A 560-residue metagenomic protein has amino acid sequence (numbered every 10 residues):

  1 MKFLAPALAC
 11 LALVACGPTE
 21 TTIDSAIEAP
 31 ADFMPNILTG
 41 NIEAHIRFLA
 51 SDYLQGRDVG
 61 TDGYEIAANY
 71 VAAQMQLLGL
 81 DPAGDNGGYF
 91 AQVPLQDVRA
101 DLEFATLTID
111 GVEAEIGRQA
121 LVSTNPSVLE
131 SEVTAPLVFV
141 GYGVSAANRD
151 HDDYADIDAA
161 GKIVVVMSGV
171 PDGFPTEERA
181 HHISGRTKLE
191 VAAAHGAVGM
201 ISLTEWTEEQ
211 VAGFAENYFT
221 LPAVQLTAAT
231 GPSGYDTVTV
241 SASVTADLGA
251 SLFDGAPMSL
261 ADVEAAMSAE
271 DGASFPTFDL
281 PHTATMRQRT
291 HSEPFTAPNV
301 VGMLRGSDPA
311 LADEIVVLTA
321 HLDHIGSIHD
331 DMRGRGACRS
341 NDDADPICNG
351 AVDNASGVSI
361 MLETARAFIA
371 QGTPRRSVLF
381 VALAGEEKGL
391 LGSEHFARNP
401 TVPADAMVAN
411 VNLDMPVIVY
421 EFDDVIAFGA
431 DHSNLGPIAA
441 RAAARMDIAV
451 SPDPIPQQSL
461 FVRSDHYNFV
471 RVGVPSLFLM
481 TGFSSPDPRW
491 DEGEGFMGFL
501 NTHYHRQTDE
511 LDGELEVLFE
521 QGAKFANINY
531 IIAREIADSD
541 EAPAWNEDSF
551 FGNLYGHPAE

Functional and structural regions predicted by a protein language model:
V14-A15: C-terminal motif of bacterial Sec signal peptides marking the signal peptidase cleavage site
E28-N36, D52-D62, L77, P94 (+12 more regions): Second-shell loop/turn segments in exported
E28-P30, D110-D152, D156, S233-G350 (+3 more regions): Soluble metallo-hydrolase cores and metallopeptidase-like ectodomains found primarily in the secretory/periplasmic
D32, I37, N41-A44, F48 (+14 more regions): Extracytoplasmic/secreted proteins, especially bacterial periplasmic and envelope-associated proteins
I37-A83, T108, Q119, D156-D158 (+4 more regions): Catalytic-core environment of secreted peptidases
D52-P171, L280-P281, T290-S292, T296-N299 (+1 more regions): Noncatalytic luminal/extracellular "stalk/propeptide" segments of secretory-pathway proteins
A114-I116, E130, A228-A261, T373 (+3 more regions): Metal-dependent peptidase/peptidase-like ectodomains
R366, F483-L554: His/Asp/Glu-rich mid-to-C-terminal helical/loop segments that flank catalytic regions of hydrolases
